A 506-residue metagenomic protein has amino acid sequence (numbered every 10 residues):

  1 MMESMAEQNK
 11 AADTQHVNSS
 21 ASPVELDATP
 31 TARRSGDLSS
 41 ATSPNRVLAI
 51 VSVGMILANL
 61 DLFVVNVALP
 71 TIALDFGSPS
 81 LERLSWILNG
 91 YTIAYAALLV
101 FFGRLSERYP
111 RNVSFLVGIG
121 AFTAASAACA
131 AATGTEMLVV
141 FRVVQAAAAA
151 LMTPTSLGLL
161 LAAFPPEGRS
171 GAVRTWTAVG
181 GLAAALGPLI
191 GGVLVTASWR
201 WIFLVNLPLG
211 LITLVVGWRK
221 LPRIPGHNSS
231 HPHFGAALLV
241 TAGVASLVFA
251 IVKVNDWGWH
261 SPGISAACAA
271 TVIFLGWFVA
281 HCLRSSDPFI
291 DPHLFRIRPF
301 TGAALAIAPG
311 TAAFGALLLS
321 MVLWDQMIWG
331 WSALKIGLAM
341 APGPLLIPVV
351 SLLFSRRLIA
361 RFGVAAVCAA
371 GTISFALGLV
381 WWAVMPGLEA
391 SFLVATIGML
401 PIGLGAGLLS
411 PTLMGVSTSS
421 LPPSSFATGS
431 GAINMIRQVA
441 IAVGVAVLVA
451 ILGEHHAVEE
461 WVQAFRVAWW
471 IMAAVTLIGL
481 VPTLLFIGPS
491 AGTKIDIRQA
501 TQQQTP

Functional and structural regions predicted by a protein language model:
M1-M5, T196-P309, A313, W331-S332 (+4 more regions): Hydrophobic transmembrane-helix bundles of small-molecule transporters
M1-S43, F486-P506: Intrinsic disorder in cytosolic terminal tails and internal cytosolic loops of multi-pass membrane transporters
R46-G54, L60-V67, P262-A270, F274 (+1 more regions): 12-transmembrane solute porter fold
A58, L88-Y91, Y95, F122 (+9 more regions): Structural signature of transmembrane alpha-helices in multi-pass secondary transporters
A68-A97, M137-V140, A333-A339: Extracellular/periplasmic helix-loop-helix junction of adjacent transmembrane segments in MFS-like secondary
T71, R104, R108, G192-V193 (+1 more regions): Membrane-interface helix termini in secondary transporters
N89-G103, T153-L157, A341-F354: Central cavity-lining transmembrane alpha-helices of secondary-active solute carriers, predominantly the Major
E107-G235, P262, P423: Helix-loop-helix hairpins in multi-pass membrane proteins, especially solute transporters
